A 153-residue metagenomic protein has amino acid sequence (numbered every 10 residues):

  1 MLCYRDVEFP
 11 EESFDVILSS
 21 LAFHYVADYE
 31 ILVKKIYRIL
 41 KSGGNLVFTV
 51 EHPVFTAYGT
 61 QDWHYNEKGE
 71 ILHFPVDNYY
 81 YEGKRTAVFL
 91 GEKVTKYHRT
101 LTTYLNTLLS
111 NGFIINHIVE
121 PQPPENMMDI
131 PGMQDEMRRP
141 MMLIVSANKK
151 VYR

Functional and structural regions predicted by a protein language model:
M1-C3: Conserved acidic residues
R5-I17: A short acidic, Gly/Pro-enriched loop at the edge of an enzyme's catalytic core that lines a small-molecule cofactor
D15-E30: A short SAM/SAH-binding and catalytic strip from SAM-dependent methyltransferases
E30-N45: A short glycine-rich, Lys/Arg-flanked "PGG" loop and its adjoining helix->strand segment in the class I
N45-G83: Conserved class I S-adenosyl-L-methionine
V50-H64, V88-T103: Acceptor-substrate binding/catalytic loop of class I
K84, T95-V119: Short alpha-helix
N111-F113, P131-R153: Core SAM-dependent methyltransferase catalytic element
